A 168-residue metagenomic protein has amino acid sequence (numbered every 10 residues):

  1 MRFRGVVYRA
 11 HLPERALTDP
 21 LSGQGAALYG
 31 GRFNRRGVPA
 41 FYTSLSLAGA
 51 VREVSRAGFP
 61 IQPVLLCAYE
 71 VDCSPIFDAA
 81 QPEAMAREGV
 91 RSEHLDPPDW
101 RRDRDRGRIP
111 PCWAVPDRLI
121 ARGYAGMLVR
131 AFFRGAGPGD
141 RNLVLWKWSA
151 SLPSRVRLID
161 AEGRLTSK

Functional and structural regions predicted by a protein language model:
M1-L28, F33-N34, A57-K168: Active-site and NAD+-binding cores of ADP-ribose-processing enzymes
G31-F59: Extended catalytic/binding region for NAD+/ADP-ribose chemistry, centered on the ART fold
